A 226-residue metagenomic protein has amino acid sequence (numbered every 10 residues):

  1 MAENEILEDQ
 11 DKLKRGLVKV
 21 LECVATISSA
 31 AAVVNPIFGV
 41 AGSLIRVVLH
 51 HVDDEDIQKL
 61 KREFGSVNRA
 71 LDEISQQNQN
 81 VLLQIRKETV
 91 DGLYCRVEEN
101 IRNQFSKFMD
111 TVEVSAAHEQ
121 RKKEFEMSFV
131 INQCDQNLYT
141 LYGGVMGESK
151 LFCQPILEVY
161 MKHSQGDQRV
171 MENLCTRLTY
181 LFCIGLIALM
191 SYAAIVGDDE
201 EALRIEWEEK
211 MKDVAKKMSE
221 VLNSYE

Functional and structural regions predicted by a protein language model:
A2-E3, D9-V52: Membrane-active amphipathic alpha-helices enriched in small hydrophobic residues
A2-R15, D54-E226: Membrane-insertive, amphipathic helical modules of secreted toxins and fusogens
